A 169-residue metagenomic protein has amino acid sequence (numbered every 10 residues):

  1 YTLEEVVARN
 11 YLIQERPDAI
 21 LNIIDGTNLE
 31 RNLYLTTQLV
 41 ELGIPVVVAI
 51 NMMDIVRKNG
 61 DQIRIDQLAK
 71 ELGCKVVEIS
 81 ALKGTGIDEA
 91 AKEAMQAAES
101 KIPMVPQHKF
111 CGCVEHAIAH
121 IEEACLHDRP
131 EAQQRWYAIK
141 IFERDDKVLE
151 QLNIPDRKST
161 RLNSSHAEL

Functional and structural regions predicted by a protein language model:
Y1-T2, M53: Flexible beta-alpha connector loops of hexameric P-loop NTPases
E4-E5, E30, E41, E122 (+2 more regions): Acidic-residue sensor for enzyme active/binding pockets
E4-V7, R16, R31-L35, G60-R64 (+3 more regions): Helical mechanochemical/support elements of P-loop NTPase systems and associated helical scaffolds
V7-K75: Conserved C-terminal guanine-recognition region of P-loop GTPase G domains, centered on the G4
V56-H108: Canonical P-loop GTPase G-domain recognition
V105-R161: Long, well-ordered amphipathic alpha-helical subdomains in the mid-to-C-terminal portions of large enzyme subunits
L162-L169: Single conserved hydrophobic/aromatic residue that forms the stacking wall/gate of nucleotide- or nucleobase-binding
